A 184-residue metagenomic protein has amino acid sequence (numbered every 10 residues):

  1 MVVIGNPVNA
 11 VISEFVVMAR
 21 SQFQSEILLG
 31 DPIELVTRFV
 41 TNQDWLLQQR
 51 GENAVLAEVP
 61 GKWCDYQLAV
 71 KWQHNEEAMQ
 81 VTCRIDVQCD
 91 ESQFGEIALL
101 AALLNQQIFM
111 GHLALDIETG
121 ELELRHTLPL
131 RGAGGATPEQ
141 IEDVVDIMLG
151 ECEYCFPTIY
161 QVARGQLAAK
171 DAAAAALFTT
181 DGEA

Functional and structural regions predicted by a protein language model:
V11-R38, R84: Terminal, regulation- and interaction-focused segments at domain boundaries
R38, Q43-Y66, V70-T82: Ser/Thr-rich, low-complexity intrinsically disordered terminal regions
G51, H112, C155-L167: Long, hydrophobic, amphipathic alpha-helical segments used as structural scaffolds
R84-R125: Short, internal acidic amphipathic alpha-helical interface segments that mediate docking to partner proteins
H126, V145-G150: Long, contiguous binding/interaction regions
G132-V144: A short acidic/glycine-rich loop-to-helix N-cap element
Y160-A184: Short, highly charged C-terminal tails/helix-capping segments
